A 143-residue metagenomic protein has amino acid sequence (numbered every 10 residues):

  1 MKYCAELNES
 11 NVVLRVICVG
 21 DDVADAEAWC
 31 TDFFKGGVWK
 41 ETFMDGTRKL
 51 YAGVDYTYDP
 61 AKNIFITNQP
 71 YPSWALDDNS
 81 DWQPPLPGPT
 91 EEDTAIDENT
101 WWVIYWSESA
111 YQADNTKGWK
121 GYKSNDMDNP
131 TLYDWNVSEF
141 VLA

Functional and structural regions predicted by a protein language model:
M1-A143: Interaction-interface detector
